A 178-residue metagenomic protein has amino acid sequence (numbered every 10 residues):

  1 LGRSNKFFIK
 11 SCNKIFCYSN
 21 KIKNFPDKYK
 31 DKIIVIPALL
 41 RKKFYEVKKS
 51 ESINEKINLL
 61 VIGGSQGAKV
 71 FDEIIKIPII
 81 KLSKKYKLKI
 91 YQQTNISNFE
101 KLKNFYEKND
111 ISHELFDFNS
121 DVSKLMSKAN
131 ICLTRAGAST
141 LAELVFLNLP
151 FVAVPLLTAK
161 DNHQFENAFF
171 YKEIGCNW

Functional and structural regions predicted by a protein language model:
L1-V47: Active-site-proximal region of nucleotide-activated glycan assembly enzymes, centered on histidine/acidic-rich loops
G2-N5, K21-F25, K101-L102, D161-A168: Short, glycine/polar-rich helix-capping loops at beta-to-alpha or helix-loop-helix junctions that flank or form
N20, G64, N95, G137 (+1 more regions): Short glycine-/small-residue-rich Rossmann-like dinucleotide-binding loops
K48-I131, F165-A168: Donor-nucleotide binding loops and adjacent catalytic segments primarily of GT-B fold Leloir glycosyltransferases
I111, S127-A142, L149-P150: Acidic donor-binding loop of glycosyltransferase active sites
S123, L141-L147, F169: Short alpha-helical segment that forms part of, or immediately flanks, the ligand-binding pocket in carbohydrate-active
T134, P150-D161: Short hydrophobic beta-strand element within catalytic cores of glycosyltransferases and related nucleotide-activated
F151, A168-W178: A short acidic/histidine/glycine-rich donor-binding loop in glycosyltransferase catalytic cores
